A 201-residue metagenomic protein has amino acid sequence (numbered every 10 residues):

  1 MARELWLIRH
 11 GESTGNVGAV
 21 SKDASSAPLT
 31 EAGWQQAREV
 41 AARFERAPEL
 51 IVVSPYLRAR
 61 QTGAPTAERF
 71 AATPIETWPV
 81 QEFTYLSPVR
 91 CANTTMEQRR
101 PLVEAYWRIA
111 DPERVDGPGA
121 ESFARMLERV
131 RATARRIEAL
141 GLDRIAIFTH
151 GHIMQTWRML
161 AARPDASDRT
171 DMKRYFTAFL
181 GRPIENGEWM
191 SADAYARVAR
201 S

Functional and structural regions predicted by a protein language model:
M1-A2, A72, F83-E97, M159-S201: Acidic, low-complexity terminal tails and accessory targeting/binding regions of phosphate-metabolizing enzymes
A2-I75, G187: Active-site-proximal alpha-helix that buttresses catalytic centers in soluble enzyme cores
E4-I8, D143-I153: Beta-strand elements within well-structured catalytic alpha/beta cores of enzymes that handle phosphate/sulfate esters
S13, I153-M154: Short active-site segment of divalent metal-dependent hydrolases/proteases that encodes the spacing between
P28, E68-R129, G181-P183: Phosphate-handling substructures
F44-A47, I137-D143: Glycine-rich phosphate-binding loop signature in dinucleotide/nucleotide-binding domains
V53-S54, E128, F148-T149: Short beta-strand scaffold positions
P65, T156-L160: Active-site signature of alpha/beta-hydrolase-fold catalytic machinery across serine- and Asp/Cys-nucleophile hydrolases
